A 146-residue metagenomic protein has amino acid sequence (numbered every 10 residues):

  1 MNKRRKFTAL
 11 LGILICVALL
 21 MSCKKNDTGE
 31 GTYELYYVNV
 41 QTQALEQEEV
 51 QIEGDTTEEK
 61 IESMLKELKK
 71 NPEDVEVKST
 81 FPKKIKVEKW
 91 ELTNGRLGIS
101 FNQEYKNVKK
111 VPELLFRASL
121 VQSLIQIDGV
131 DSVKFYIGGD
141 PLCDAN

Functional and structural regions predicted by a protein language model:
N2-V17, M21-N146: Bimodal "functional hotspot" detector
